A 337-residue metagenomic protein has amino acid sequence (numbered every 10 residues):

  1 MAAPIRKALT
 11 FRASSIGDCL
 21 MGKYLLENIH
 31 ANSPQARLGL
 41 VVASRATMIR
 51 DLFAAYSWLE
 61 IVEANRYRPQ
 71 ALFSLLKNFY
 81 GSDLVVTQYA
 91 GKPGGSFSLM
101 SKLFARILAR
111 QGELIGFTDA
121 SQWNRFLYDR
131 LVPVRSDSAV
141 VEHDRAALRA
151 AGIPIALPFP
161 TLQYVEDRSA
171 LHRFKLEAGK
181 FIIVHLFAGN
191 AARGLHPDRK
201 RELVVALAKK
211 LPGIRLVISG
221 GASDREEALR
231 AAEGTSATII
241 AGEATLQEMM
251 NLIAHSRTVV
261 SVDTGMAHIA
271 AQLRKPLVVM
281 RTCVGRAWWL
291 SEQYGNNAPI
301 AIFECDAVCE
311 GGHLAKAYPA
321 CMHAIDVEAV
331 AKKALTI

Functional and structural regions predicted by a protein language model:
M1-I337: Catalytic machinery of carbohydrate-active enzymes, primarily nucleotide-sugar-dependent glycosyltransferases
